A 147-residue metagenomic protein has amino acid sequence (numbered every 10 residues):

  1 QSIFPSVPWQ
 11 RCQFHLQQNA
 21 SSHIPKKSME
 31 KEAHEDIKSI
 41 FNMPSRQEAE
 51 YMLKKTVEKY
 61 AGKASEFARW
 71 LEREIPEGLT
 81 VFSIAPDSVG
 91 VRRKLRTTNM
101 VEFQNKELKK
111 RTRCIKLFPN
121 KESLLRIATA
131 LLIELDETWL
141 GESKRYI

Functional and structural regions predicted by a protein language model:
Q1-D36: Conserved beta-strand -> loop -> alpha-helix junction used to position metal-binding or nucleic-acid-contacting
S39-I147: Acidic/histidine-rich catalytic cores and adjacent linkers of DNA breakage/strand-transfer/modification proteins
